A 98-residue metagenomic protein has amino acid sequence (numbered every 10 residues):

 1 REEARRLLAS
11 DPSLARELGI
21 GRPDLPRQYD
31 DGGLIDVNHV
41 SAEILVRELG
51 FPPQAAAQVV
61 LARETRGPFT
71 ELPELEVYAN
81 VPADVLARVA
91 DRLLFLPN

Functional and structural regions predicted by a protein language model:
R1-N98: Compositionally biased linear targeting/interaction segments
